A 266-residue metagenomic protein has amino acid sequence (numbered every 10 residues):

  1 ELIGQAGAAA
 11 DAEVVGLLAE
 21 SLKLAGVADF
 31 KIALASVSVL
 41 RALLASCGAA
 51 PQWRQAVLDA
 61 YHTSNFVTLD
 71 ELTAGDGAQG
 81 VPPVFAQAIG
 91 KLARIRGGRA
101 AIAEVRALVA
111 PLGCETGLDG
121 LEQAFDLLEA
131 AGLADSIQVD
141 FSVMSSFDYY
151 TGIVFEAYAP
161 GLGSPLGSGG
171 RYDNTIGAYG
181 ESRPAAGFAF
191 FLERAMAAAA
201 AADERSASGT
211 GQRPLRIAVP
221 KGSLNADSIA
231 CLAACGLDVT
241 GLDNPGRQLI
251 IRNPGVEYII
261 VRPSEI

Functional and structural regions predicted by a protein language model:
E1-A28, D70-G209: Positively charged, Gly/Ser-enriched RNA/tRNA-binding surfaces
K31-A35, L108, A218: Short internal beta-strands
I32, I137-V139, I217, Y258: Generic structural signal for residues in well-ordered beta-strands
A33-L34, A56-A60, L242-R247: A generic structural motif
A35-A42: Short, conserved phosphate-binding/catalytic loop or strand-edge motifs used in phosphoryl-/nucleotidyl-transfer
A49-A74, L133, A159: Acidic, His- and aromatic-enriched active-site or binding-groove loops in soluble protein domains that engage sugars
G209-I266: Domain-level signature for soluble enzymes in the chorismate/prephenate branch of the shikimate pathway
